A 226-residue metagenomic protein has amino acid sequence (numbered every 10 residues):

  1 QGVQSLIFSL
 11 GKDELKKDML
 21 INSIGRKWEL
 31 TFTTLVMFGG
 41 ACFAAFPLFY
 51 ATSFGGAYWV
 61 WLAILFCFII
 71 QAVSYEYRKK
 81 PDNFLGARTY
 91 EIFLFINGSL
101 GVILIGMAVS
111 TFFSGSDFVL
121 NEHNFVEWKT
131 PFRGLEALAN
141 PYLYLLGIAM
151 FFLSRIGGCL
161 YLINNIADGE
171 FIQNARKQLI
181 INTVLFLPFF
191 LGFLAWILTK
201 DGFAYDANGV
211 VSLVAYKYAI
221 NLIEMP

Functional and structural regions predicted by a protein language model:
Q1, I70, F189-F193: Alpha-helical transmembrane segments of multipass membrane proteins
Q1-L30, V36-G39: N-terminal signal-anchor module of multipass membrane proteins
Q1-Q4, N22, Q71, M107 (+2 more regions): A broad, structural surface signal
V3, G40, F66-I70, G106 (+1 more regions): Alpha-helical transmembrane segments of polytopic integral membrane proteins, especially the permease/helical cores
V3-Q4, L10, K16, L48 (+5 more regions): Short leucine-rich amphipathic alpha-helices used at interfaces
Q4-K17, P47-A51, A72-F93, L162-A175: Membrane-interfacial helix termini and the short, flexible loops that connect transmembrane helices in multi-pass
K27-L100, V119, F203-A215: Membrane-interface helix-loop-helix modules in multi-pass inner-membrane proteins
P81-P226: Long, contiguous internal "core" modules enriched in hydrophobic/ aromatic residues
